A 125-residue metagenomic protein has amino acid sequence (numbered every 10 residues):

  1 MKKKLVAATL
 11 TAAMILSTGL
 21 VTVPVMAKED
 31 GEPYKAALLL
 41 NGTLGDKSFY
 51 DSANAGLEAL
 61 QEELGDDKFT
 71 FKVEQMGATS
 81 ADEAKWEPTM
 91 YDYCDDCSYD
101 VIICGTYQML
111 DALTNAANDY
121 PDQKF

Functional and structural regions predicted by a protein language model:
M1-L10: Positively charged n-region of N-terminal signal peptides that target proteins for export
K3, L20-V21, Y107-M109: Short amphipathic alpha-helical surface micro-motifs
L10, M14-L20: Hydrophobic core
T18-G31: Sec-dependent signal peptide cleavage junction
K28-F125: A residue-level marker of the well-folded mature domains of exported/periplasmic proteins
